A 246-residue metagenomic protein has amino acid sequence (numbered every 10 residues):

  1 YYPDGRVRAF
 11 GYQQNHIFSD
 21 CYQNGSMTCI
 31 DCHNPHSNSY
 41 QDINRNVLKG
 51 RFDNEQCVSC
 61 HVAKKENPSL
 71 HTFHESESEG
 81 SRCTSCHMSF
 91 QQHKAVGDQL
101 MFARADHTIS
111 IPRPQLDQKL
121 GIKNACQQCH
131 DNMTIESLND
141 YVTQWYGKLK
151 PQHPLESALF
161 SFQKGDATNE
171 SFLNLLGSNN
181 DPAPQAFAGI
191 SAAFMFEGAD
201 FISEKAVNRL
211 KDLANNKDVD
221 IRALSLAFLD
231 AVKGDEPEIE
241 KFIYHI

Functional and structural regions predicted by a protein language model:
Y1-Y146, L175-S178, E197-F201, R222: Inter-heme linker and motif-flanking segments adjacent to c-type heme-binding CXXCH motifs in c-type cytochromes
I30, G147-S161: Extended alpha-solenoid helical-repeat scaffolds
H36, H153-L159, A167-S171, S191: Extracellular low-complexity, Gly/Ser/Thr-rich intrinsically disordered linkers and protease-sensitive activation/hinge
D166-L176, A199-N215, G234-I246: Amphipathic alpha-helical scaffolding segments comprising HEAT/armadillo-like alpha-solenoid repeats
N179-A183, K217-D218: Short inter-helical turns and helix N-cap capping residues of alpha-solenoid HEAT/ARM repeat scaffolds
Q185-A186, R222: Residue-level detector of extended alpha-helical repeat arrays and alpha-solenoid scaffolds
A188-A192, A206, S225: Conserved hydrophobic register position within alpha-solenoid helical repeats
A193-F194, D230: Structural signature of alpha-helical solenoid repeat scaffolds
